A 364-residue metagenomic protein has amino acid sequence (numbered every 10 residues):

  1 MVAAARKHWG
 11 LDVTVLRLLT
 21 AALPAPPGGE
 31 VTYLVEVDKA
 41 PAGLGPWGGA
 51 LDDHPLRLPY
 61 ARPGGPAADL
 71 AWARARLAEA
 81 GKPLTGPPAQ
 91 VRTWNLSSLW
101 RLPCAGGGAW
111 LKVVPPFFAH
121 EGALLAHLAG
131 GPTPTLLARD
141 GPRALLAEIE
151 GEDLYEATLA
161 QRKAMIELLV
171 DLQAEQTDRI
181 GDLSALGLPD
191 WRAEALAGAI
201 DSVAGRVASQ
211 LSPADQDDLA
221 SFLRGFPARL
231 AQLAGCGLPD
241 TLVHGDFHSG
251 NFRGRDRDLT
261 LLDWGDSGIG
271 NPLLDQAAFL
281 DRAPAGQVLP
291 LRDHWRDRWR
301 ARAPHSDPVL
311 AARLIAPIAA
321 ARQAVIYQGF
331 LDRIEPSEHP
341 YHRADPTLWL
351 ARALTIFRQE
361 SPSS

Functional and structural regions predicted by a protein language model:
M1-A42: Active-site segment of metal-dependent pyrophosphate-handling enzymes, primarily the Nudix hydrolase catalytic core
A25-H54, A89-W191: ATP-binding pocket architecture of kinase catalytic cores
V37-P41, A105, P142-L159, A174-D178 (+2 more regions): A glycine-centered beta->alpha junction motif in the catalytic cores of kinase/phosphotransferase enzymes
L44-G86: Juxta-kinase regulatory segment immediately upstream of eukaryotic protein kinase catalytic domains
A89-A105, W110-L111, L136, P227-Q276: Active-site acidic catalytic loop and adjacent metal/ATP-binding pocket of ATP-dependent phosphoryl transfer enzymes
E156-D218, L238-D240, G268-I269, H339-L348: A cross-family kinase active-site recognition segment
L188, P304-I318: All-alpha amphipathic helical-bundle segments outside canonical DNA-binding/catalytic cores that form hydrophobic
P272-P304, P317-E338, A351-F357: Active-site activation/catalytic loop segments of kinase-like enzymes and analogous catalytic loops in related
